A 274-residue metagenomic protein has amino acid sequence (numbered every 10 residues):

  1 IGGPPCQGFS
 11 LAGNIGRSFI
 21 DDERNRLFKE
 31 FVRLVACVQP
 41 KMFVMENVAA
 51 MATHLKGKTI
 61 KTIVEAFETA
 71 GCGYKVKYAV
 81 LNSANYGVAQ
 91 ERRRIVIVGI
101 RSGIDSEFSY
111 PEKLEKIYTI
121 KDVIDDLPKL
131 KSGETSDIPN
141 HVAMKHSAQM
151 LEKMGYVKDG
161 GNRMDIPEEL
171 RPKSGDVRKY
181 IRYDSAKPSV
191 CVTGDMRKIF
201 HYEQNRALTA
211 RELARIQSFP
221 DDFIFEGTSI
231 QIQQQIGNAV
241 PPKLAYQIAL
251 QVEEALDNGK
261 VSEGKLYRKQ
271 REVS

Functional and structural regions predicted by a protein language model:
I1, G73, Y78-V80, E112 (+5 more regions): Short, functionally important structural connectors and interaction interfaces within domains
I1, S10, T193: Short, conserved beta-strand segments within well-ordered enzyme catalytic domains that often line or immediately flank
I1-G2, M45: Redox-cofactor binding/interface segments in oxidoreductases and associated redox assembly factors
P4-G8, R101, M196, P220-D221: Short, small-residue-rich loop/turn micro-motifs
P4-P5, P40, A89, P220 (+1 more regions): Proline-centered helix-kink/hinge sites
Q7-V177: Class I S-adenosyl-L-methionine
E134-S274: C-terminal target-recognition/interaction regions appended to catalytic cores
